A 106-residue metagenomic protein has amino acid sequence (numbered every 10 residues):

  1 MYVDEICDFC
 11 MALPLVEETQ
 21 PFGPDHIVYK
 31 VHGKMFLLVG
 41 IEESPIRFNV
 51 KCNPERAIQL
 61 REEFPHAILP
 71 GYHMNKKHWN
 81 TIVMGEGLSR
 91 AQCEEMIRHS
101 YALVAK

Functional and structural regions predicted by a protein language model:
M1-K106: Charge-dense, helix-prone N-terminal extensions
